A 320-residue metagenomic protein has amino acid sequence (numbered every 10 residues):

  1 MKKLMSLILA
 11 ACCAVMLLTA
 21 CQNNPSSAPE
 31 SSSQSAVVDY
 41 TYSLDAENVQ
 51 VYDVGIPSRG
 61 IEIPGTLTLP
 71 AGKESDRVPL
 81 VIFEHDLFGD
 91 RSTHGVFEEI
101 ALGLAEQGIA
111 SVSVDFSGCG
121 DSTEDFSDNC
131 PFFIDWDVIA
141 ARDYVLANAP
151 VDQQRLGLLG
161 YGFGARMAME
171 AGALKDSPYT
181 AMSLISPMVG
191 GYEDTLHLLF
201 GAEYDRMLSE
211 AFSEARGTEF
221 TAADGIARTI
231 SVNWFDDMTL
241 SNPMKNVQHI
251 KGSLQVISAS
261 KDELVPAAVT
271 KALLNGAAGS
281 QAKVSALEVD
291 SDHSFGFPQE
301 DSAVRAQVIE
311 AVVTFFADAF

Functional and structural regions predicted by a protein language model:
Q34-E74: N-terminal cap/lid segment of alpha/beta-hydrolase-fold proteins
G89-A101, F116, V269: The serine-hydrolase catalytic nucleophile loop
V96, G252, P266-G276: Short alpha-helix in the alpha/beta-hydrolase fold that links the catalytic acid
A101-T123: Conserved alpha/beta-hydrolase
D128-A149: Alpha/beta-hydrolase active-site loop
L174-I230: Hydrolase active-site cap/lid region
I250, V256-S258, D262: Short beta-strand/loop motif that positions the catalytic acidic residue of the alpha/beta-hydrolase fold
S291-R305: Catalytic histidine-centered segment of alpha/beta-hydrolase-like enzymes
